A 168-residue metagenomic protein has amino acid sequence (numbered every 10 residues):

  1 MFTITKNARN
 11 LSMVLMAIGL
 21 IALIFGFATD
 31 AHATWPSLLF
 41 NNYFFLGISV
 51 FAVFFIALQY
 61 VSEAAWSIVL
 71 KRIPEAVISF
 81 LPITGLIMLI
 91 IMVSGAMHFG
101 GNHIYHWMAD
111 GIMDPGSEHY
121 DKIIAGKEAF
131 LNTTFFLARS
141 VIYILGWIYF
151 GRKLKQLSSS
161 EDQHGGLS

Functional and structural regions predicted by a protein language model:
M1-I4: Short, Lys/Arg-rich, polar N-terminal cytosolic tail immediately upstream of the first transmembrane signal-anchor
K6-F25, G126-S168: Long, contiguous internal "core" modules enriched in hydrophobic/ aromatic residues
K6-N7, I68-L81, D162-S168: Membrane-interfacial loop-to-helix junctions in multi-pass inner-membrane proteins
L11-G19, N42-S49, V77-I87, N132-F135: Hydrophobic alpha-helical transmembrane segments of polytopic
M13-D30, F51-V53, I91-H98, G151-R152: Alpha-helical transmembrane segments of multi-pass membrane proteins
G19, L23, F45-S67, W147-K155: Central hydrophobic cores of alpha-helical transmembrane segments in multi-pass inner-membrane proteins across all
H32-V50, R72-E75: Loop-to-helix transition at the N-terminal end of transmembrane alpha-helices
V61-W66, L70, F80-L154: Membrane-interface helix-loop-helix modules in multi-pass inner-membrane proteins
